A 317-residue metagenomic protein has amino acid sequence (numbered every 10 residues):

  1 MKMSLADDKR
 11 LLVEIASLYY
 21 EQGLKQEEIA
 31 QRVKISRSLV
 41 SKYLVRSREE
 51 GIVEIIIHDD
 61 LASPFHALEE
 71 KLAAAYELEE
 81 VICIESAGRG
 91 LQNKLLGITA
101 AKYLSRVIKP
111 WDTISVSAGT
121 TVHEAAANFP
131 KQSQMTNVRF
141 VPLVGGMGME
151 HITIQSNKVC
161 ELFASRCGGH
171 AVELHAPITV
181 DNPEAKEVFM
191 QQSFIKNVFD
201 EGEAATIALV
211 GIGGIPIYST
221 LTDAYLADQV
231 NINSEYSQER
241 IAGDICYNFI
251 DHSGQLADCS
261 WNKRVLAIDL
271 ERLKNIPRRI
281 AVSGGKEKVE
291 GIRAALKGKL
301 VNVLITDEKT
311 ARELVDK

Functional and structural regions predicted by a protein language model:
K2-A16, E21, K25-K34, L39 (+3 more regions): Conserved phosphate- and dinucleotide-binding cores of soluble alpha/beta proteins, encompassing both enzyme active
M3, K42-T113, A126-T136, G148-T153: HTH-adjacent hinge/linker in prokaryotic transcriptional regulators
V33, W111-A118: A short, small-residue-rich loop immediately preceding and capping a beta-strand
I82-E85, P142, E173-H175, A281: Structural signal for conserved beta-strand scaffold positions within catalytic alpha/beta enzyme cores
K109-T113, M135-N137, A205, I276 (+1 more regions): A general structural motif
S117-T121, G284: Glycine-rich beta-strand-to-loop/alpha-helix junction loops that act as flexible
T121-S133, T220-N231: Short Gly/Thr/Asp-enriched flexible loops that form oxyanion-binding sites at enzyme active sites
R139-M147: Catalytic or ion-translocation cores adjacent to nucleophile or general acid/base/metal-coordination motifs in diverse
